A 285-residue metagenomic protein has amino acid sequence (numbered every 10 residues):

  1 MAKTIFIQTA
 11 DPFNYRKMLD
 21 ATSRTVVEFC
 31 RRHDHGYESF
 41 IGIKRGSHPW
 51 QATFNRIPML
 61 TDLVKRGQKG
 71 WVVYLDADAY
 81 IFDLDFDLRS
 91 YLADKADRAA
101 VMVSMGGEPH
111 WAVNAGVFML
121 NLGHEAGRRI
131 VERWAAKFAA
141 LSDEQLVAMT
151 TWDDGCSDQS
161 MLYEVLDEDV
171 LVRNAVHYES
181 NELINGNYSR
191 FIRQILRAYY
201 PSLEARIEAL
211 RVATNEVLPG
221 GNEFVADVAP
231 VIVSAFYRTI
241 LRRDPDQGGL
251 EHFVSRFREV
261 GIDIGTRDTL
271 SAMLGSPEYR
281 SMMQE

Functional and structural regions predicted by a protein language model:
M1-G70: N-terminal anchoring/stem segment of glycosyltransferases
T9, F40-I43, V103-S104, Y178-N181: Conserved beta-strand termini and adjacent loop/short-helix elements that scaffold enzyme active sites in alpha/beta
Y15-L19, P49-T53, E108-W111, L120 (+2 more regions): Aromatic-acidic/polar surface patches that form glycan- and anion
T25, N55-D62, D87, R133 (+4 more regions): Alpha-helical elements of Rossmann-like donor-binding domains used by nucleotide-donor carbohydrate transfer enzymes
V27, V131, A135, Q159-D167 (+3 more regions): Non-transmembrane alpha-helical segments in soluble domains of secreted/periplasmic/extracellular proteins
P49-R128, A135: GT-A fold catalytic core of metal-dependent nucleotide-sugar glycosyltransferases, centered on the diacidic
T53, P58, R128-N222: Catalytic core and acceptor-binding pocket of nucleotide-sugar-dependent glycosyltransferases
F224-E285: Substrate/cofactor-recognition hotspot
